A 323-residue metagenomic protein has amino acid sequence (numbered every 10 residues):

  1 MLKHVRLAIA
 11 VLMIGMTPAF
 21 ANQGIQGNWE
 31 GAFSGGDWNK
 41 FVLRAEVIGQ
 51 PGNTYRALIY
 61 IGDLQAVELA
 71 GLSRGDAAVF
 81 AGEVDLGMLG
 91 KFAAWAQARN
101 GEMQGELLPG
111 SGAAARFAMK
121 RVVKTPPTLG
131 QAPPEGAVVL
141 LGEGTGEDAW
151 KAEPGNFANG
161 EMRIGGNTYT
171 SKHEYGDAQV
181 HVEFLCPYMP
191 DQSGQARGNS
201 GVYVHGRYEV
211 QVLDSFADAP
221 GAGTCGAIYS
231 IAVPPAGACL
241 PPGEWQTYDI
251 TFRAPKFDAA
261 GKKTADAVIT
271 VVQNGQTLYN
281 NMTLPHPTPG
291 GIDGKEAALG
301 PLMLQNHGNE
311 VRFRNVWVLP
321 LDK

Functional and structural regions predicted by a protein language model:
M1-I9: Bacterial N-terminal signal peptides that target proteins for export
K3, I14, G87-L89: Generic alpha-helix initiation/capping and coil-helix boundary signal
A8-T17: Bacterial N-terminal signal peptides
A19-A21: Boundary at the C-terminal end of the N-terminal hydrophobic targeting segment
G24, N28-K323: Carbohydrate-interacting regions of secretory-pathway proteins
